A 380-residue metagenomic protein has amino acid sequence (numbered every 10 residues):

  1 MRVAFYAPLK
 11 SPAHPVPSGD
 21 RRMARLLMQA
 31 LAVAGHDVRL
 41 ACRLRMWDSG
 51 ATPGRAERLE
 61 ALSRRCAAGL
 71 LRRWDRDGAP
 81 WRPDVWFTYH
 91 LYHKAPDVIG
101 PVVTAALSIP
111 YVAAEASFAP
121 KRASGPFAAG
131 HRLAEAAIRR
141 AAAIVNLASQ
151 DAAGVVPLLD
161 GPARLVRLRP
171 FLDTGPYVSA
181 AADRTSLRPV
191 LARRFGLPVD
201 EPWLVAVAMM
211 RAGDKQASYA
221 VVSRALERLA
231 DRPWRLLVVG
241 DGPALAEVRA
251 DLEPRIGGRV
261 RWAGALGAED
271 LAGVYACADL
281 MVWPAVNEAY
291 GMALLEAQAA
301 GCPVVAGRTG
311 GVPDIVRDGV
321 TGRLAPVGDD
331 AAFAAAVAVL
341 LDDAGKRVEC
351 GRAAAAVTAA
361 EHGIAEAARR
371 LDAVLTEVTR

Functional and structural regions predicted by a protein language model:
R140-A182: A short, active-site helix/loop in glycosyltransferases that binds the activated sugar's phosphate group
G196-Q216, S223-L226, L237: Conserved donor-binding/catalytic core segment of Leloir-type glycosyltransferases
A246-L266: Nucleotide-activated donor-binding/catalytic signature segment of Leloir-type glycosyltransferases, i.e., the conserved
A265-L266, G273-A278: Short alpha-helical donor nucleotide-sugar binding micro-motif in glycosyltransferases
V286: Aromatic "clamp/platform" in nucleotide-sugar-dependent glycosyltransferases that forms part of the donor/acceptor
P303-A306: Short hydrophobic beta-strand element within catalytic cores of glycosyltransferases and related nucleotide-activated
D318-G319, R323-D330, V339-G345: Conserved acidic donor-binding segment of nucleotide-sugar-dependent glycosyltransferases
V339, K346-E361, R370: A short, well-ordered alpha-helix in the C-terminal region of glycosyltransferases
